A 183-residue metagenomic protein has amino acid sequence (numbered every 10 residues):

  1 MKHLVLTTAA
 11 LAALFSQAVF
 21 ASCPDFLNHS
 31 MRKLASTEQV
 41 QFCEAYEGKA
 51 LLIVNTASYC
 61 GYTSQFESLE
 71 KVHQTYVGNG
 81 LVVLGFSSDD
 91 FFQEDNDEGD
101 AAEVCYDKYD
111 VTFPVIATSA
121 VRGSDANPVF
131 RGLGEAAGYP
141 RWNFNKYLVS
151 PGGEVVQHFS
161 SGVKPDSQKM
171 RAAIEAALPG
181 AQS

Functional and structural regions predicted by a protein language model:
M1-L4: Positively charged n-region of N-terminal signal peptides that target proteins for export
T7-S16: Bacterial N-terminal signal peptides
F15-S30: N-proximal helix/coil linker or "cap" segments that precede and/or mark the start of modular domains
H29-A50, K71-Y76: A short beta-strand-turn-helix
E47-L51, V77-V82, Y109-P114, N143-F144 (+1 more regions): Loop/turn elements at helix/coil->beta-strand transitions in domains of secreted/extracellular proteins
N55-Y59: Amphipathic alpha-helical repeat scaffolds
Y62-A126: Structural microenvironment flanking redox-active thiols in thiol-disulfide oxidoreductases
P128-R131, E135-S183: Thiol-/selenol-based redox modules, centered on thioredoxin-like and closely related oxidoreductase domains
